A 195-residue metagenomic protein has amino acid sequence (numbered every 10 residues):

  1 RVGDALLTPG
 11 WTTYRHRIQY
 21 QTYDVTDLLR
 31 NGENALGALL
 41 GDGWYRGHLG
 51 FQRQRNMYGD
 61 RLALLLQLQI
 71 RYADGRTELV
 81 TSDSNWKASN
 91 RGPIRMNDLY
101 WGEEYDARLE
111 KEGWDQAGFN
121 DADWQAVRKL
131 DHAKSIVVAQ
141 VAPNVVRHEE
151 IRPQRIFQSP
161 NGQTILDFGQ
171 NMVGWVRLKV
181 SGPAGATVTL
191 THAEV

Functional and structural regions predicted by a protein language model:
R1-V195: Extracellular/oxidizing-compartment recognition motifs
